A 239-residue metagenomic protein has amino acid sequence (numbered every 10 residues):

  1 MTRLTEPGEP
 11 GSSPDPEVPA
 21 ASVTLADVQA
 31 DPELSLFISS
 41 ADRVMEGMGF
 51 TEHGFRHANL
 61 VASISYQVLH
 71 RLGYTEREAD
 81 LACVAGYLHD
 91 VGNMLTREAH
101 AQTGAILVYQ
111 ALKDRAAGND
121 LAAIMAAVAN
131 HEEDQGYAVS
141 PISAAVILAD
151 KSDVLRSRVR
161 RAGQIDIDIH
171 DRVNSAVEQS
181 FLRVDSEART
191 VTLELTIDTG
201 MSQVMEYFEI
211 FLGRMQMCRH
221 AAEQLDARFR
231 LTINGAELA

Functional and structural regions predicted by a protein language model:
T2-H100, Q110-A111: Acidic/His-rich, divalent-metal-binding segments that scaffold phosphate/diphosphate chemistry
E9, E133, T199-Q203: Charged, low-complexity surface segments at secondary-structure and domain boundaries
A20-A21, A30-E33, F37, D120 (+3 more regions): Alpha-helical structural motif
M45-G47, H57, H70-V184: Divalent metal-dependent catalytic cores for phosphoryl transfer on phosphate-bearing substrates
F50-H53, Y137, I210: Non-transmembrane, amphipathic alpha-helical segments
I64, L107, G213-M217: Long, highly charged amphipathic alpha-helices
D153-A239: Terminal helices and disordered tails flanking the catalytic cores of nucleotide-processing hydrolases
